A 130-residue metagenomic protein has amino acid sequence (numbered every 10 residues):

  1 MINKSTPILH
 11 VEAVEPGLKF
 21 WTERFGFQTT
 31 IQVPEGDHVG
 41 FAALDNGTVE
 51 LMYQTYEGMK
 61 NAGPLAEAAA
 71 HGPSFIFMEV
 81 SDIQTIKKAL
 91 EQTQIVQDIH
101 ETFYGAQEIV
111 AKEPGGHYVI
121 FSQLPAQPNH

Functional and structural regions predicted by a protein language model:
M1-I8, Q28-M78, K87-K112, Q123-H130: Vicinal oxygen chelate
P16, I83-K87: Short, conserved charged micro-motifs
G17-T22, L90, E113-G116: Conserved active-site tyrosine of GNAT-family acetyltransferases
F25: Major-groove DNA-recognition helix of helix-turn-helix-type DNA-binding domains
Y118-F121: Short glycine-/small-residue motifs
